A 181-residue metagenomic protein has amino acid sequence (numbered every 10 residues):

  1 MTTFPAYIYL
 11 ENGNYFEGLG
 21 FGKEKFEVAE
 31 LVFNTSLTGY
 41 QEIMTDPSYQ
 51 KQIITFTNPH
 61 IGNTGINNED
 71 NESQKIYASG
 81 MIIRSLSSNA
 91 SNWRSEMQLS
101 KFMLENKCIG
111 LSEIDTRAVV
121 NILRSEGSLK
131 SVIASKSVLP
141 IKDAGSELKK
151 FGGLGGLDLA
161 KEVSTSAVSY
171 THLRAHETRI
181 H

Functional and structural regions predicted by a protein language model:
M1-T2, S36: A short catalytic or substrate-binding loop motif that flags glycine-/basic-rich loops and adjacent residues that bind
T2-F4, Y49-Q50, Y77, G152: Residue-level preference for short coil/turn positions at secondary-structure junctions
T2-N12, F16-E17: Acidic, glycine-enriched active-site microenvironments
N14-D143: Feature captures the catalytic cores and cofactor-binding loops of soluble hydro-lyases/lyases that act on carboxylate
V119-L173: Flexible, polar/low-complexity N-terminal or interdomain linker segments that lie immediately upstream of folded
H172-A175, R179-H181: Single conserved hydrophobic/aromatic residue that forms the stacking wall/gate of nucleotide- or nucleobase-binding
